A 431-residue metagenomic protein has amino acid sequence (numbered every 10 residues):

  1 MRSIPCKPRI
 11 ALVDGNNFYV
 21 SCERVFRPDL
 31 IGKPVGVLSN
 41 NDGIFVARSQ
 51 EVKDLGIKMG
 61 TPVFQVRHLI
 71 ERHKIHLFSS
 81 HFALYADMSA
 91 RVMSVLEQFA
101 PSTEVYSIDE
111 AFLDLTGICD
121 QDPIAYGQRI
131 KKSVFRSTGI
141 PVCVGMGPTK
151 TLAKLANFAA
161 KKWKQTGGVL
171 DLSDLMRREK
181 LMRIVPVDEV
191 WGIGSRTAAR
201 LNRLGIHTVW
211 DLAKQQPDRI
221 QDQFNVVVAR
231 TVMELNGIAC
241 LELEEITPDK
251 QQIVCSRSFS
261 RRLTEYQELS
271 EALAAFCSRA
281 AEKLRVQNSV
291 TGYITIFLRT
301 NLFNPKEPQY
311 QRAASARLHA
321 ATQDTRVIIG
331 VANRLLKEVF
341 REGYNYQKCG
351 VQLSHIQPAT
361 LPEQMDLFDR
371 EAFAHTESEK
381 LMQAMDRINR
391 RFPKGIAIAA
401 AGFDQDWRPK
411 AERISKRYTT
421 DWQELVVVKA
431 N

Functional and structural regions predicted by a protein language model:
M1-M233, E242-L243, A372-N431: Gly/Gly-Pro- and Ser/Thr-rich, intrinsically disordered tail segments characteristic of DNA damage-repair and tolerance
S3, E189, A199-N345, E363 (+1 more regions): DNA-contacting surface of Y-family translesion DNA polymerases
F18, D42-I44, N301-N304, I356-A359: Short, charged/polar surface micro-motifs in flexible loops or helix N-caps
Y106-E110, G147-K150, S289-Y293, Y344-K348: Short Gly/Ser/Thr- and Asp/Glu-enriched loop/turn motifs at secondary-structure junctions
F112, R317, G350: Short aromatic/hydrophobic contact patches that present stacked aromatics for nucleic-acid/ligand binding
C119-P123, P305, Q357-Q364: Short, charged/polar, Gly/Pro-enriched secondary-structure boundary elements
P141-C143, T295, G350: Residues at or immediately flanking beta-strands
R334-R391, G395: C-terminal hydrophobic structural anchor segments that stabilize assembly/packing rather than catalytic chemistry
